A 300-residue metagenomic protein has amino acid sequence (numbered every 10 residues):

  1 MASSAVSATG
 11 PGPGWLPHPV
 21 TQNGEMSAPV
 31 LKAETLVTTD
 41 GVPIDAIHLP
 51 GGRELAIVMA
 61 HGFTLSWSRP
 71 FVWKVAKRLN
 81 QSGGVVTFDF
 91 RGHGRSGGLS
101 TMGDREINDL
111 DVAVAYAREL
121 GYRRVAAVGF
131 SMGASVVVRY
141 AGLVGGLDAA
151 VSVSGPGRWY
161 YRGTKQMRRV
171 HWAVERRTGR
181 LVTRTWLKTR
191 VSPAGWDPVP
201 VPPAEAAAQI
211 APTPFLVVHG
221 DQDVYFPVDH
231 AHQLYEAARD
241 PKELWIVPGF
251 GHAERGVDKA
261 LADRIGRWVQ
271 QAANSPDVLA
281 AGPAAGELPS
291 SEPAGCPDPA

Functional and structural regions predicted by a protein language model:
G10-G51: N-terminal cap/lid segment of alpha/beta-hydrolase-fold proteins
F63-A76: The serine-hydrolase catalytic nucleophile loop
A76-G97: Conserved alpha/beta-hydrolase
T101-L120: Alpha/beta-hydrolase active-site loop
L143-W196, T213: Hydrolase active-site cap/lid region
I210-A211, V217-H219: Short beta-strand/loop motif that positions the catalytic acidic residue of the alpha/beta-hydrolase fold
V224-H230: Conserved alpha/beta-hydrolase "acid-adjacent" motif
F250-L261: Catalytic histidine-centered segment of alpha/beta-hydrolase-like enzymes
